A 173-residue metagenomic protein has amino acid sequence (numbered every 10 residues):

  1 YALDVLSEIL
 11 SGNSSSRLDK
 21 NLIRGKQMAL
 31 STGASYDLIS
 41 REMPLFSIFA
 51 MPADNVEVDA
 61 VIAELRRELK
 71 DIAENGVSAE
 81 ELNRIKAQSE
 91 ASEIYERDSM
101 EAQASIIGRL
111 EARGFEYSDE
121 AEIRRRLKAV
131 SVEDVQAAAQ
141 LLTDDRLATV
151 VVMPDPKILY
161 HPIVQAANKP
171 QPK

Functional and structural regions predicted by a protein language model:
Y1-R17, K173: His/Glu-based metal-binding/catalytic segments typifying zinc-dependent metallopeptidases
D4, V135, T149: Short, conserved catalytic/metal-binding micro-motifs enriched in Asp/Glu and His
L6-S7, D19, R66, Q136: Generic solvent-exposed, charged/amphipathic alpha-helical segments that serve as macromolecular interface scaffolds
D19-A129, R146-M153, Y160-Q165: M16 family metallopeptidases and their MPP-like homologs
S131-A137: A short, acidic, amphipathic alpha-helical segment used as a generic capping/interface helix at domain edges
A166-Q171: Core regions of eukaryotic protease modules
